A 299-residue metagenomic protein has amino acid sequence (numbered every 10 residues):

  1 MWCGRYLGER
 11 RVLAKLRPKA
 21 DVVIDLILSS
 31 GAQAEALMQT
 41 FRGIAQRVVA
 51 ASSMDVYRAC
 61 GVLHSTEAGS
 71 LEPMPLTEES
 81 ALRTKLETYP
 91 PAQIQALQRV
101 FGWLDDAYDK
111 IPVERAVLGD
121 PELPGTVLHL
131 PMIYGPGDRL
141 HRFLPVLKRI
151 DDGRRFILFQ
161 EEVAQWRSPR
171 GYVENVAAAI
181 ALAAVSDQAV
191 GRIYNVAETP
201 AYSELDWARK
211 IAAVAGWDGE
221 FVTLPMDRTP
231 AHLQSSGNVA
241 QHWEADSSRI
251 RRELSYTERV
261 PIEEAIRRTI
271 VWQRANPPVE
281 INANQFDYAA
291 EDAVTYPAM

Functional and structural regions predicted by a protein language model:
M1-A50, V56-V62: NAD(P)H-binding glycine-rich loop region in Rossmannoid oxidoreductase-like domains and their noncatalytic homologs
A36-I111, L118: Conserved Rossmann-fold NAD(P)-dependent oxidoreductase catalytic core, especially the SDR/UDP-sugar
A50-D55, G61-L63, R251-N284: A contiguous, mid-protein "functional segment" used to position or interact with cofactors/ions or partner subunits
R99-F101, V113-G137: Conserved beta-loop-beta element that borders a ligand/cofactor-binding pocket
G135, F159-W166, Y194-A201, N238 (+1 more regions): Glycine-rich Rossmann NAD(P)(H)-binding loop
R149-G171: A conserved pocket-lining segment of Rossmann-fold NAD(P)-dependent short-chain dehydrogenase/reductase
S168-V176, P261: A conserved structural motif in NAD(P)-dependent oxidoreductases
A179-H242, S247, R267, E280-M299: Mid/C-terminal beta-alpha module of Rossmann-like enzyme folds, strongest in SDR-family dehydrogenases/epimerases
